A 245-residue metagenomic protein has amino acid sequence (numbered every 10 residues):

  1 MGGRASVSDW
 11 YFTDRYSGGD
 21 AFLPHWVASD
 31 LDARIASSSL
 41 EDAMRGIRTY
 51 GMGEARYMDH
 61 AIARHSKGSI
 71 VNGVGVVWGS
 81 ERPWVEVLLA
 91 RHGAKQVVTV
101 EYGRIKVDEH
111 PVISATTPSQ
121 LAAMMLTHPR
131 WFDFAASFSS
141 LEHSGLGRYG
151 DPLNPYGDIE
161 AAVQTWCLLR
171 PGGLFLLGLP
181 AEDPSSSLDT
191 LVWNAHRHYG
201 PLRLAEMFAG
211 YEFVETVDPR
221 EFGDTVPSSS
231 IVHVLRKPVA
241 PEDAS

Functional and structural regions predicted by a protein language model:
M1-V71, R91, L188-G210, V214 (+1 more regions): N-terminal accessory regions of S-adenosyl-L-methionine
I70-V74, R130: Nucleotide donor/acceptor-binding cores
V76, E81-M124: Class I SAM-dependent methyltransferase SAM/SAH-binding core
M124-A136: A short acidic, Gly/Pro-enriched loop at the edge of an enzyme's catalytic core that lines a small-molecule cofactor
A136-L141, G145: A conserved beta-strand element that flanks and buttresses the S-adenosyl-L-methionine
G150-E160, V192-Y199: Alpha-helix N-cap and loop-to-helix initiation/capping positions
L153-L174: A short glycine-rich, Lys/Arg-flanked "PGG" loop and its adjoining helix->strand segment in the class I
L177-L179: Acidic carboxylate diad motif detector
